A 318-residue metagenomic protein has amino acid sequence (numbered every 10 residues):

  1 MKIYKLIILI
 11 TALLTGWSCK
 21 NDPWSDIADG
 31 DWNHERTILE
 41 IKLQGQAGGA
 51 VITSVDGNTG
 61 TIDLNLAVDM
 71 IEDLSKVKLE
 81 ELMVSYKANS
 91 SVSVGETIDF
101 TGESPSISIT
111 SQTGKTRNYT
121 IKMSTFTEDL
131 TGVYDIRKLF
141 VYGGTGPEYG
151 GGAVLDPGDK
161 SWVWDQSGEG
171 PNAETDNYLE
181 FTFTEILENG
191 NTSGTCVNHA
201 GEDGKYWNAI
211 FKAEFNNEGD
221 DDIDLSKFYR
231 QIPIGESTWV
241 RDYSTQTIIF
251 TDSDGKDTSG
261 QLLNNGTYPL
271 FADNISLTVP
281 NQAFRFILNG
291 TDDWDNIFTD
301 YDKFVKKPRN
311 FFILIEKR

Functional and structural regions predicted by a protein language model:
K2-L9: Sec-dependent signal peptide recognition, specifically the positively charged N-region followed immediately by
T15-S18: C-terminal motif of bacterial Sec signal peptides marking the signal peptidase cleavage site
K20-D135, Y229-S244, D254-R318: Beta-rich interaction/scaffold domains
S90-S91, P157-S167: N-terminal post-signal-peptidase region of extra-cytosolic proteins
T127-W162, T195-Y206: Tryptophan-anchored aromatic micro-motifs
F140-G144, F183-E185, A200, T291-W294: Short regulatory "switch" loops immediately downstream of catalytic or recognition motifs within protein catalytic
D165-I287: Contiguous, well-ordered beta-strand patches that form the walls/edges of small beta-barrel/beta-sandwich domains
